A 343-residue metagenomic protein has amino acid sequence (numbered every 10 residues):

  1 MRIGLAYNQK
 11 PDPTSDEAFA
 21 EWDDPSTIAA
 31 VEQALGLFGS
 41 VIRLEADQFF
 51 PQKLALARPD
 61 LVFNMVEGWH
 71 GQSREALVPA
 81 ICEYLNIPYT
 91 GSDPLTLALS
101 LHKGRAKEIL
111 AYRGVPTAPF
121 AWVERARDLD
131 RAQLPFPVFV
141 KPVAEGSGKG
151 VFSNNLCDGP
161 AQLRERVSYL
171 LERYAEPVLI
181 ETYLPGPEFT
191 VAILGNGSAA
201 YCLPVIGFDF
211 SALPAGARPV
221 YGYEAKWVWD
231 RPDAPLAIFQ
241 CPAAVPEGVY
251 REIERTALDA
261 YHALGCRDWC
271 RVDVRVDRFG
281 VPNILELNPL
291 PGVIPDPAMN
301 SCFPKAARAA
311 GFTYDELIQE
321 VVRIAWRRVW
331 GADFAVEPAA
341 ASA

Functional and structural regions predicted by a protein language model:
M1-T90, L95, L99-L101, Y112 (+4 more regions): ATP-binding N-terminal substructure of ATP-dependent carboxylate-amine bond-forming enzymes
M1-Y7, A55-R58, A98-P187, G197-S198: Active-site nucleotide/adenylate-binding loops and adjacent lid/helix of ATP-dependent enzymes
T14-A18, K149-F152, N300: Short acidic, glycine/proline-rich loop/turn micro-motifs
V41, P88-Y89, T117, V138 (+1 more regions): Hydrophobic beta-strand scaffold residues
I109-G114, A200, A244-A343: ATP-dependent carboxylate activation and anion-phosphoryl transfer catalytic cores that bind Mg-ATP to form
V138, G195, G207, N288-P289: Short beta-strand elements
P160-R255, V276, V281-N283: Phosphate-binding site of ATP-dependent enzymes
